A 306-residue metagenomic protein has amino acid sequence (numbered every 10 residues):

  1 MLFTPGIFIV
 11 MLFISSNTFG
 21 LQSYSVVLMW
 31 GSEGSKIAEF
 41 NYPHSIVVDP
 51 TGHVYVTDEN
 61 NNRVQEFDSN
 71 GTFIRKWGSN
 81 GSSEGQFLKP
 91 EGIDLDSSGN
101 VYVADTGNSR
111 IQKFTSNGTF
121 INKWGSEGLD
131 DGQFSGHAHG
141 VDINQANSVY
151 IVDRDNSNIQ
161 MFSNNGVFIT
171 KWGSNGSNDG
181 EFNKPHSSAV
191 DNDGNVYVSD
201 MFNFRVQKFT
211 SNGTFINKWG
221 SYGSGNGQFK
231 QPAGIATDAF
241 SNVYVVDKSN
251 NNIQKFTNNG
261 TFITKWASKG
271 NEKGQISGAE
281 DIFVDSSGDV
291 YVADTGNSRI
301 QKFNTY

Functional and structural regions predicted by a protein language model:
M1-G6: Bacterial N-terminal signal peptides that target proteins for export
I7-F8, T18-F19: Cleavable N-terminal signal peptides
M11-L12: Compositionally biased, low-complexity segments
F19-Y306: Flexible "stalk/tail and boundary" regions
